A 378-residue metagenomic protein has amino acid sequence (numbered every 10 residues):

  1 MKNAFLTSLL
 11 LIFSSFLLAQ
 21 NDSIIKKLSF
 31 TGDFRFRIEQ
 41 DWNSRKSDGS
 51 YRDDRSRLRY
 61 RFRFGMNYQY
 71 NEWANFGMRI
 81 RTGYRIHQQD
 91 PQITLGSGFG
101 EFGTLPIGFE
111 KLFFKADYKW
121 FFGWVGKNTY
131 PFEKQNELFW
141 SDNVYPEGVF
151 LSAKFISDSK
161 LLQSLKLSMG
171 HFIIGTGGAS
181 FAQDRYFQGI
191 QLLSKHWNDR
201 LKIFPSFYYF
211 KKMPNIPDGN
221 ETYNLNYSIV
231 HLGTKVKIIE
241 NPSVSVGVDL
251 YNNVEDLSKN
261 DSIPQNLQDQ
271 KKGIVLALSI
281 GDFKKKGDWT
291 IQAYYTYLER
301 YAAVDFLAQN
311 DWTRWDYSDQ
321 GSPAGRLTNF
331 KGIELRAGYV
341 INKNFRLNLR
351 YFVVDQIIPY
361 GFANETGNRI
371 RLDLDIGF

Functional and structural regions predicted by a protein language model:
M1-D22: Bacterial Sec-dependent N-terminal signal peptides
L17-D33, Y51, K285-Q292, Y301-A302 (+1 more regions): Outer-membrane beta-barrel biogenesis signature
L18-W124, V149-L161, L165, K195-D199 (+1 more regions): Beta-barrel outer-membrane channel/assembly domains of diderm bacteria
F36, T82-R85, T129-F132, I174-T176: Solvent-exposed loop/turn segments at secondary-structure junctions within structured extracellular/periplasmic domains
S47-S50, I93-G96, W140-N143, N220-E221 (+4 more regions): Short, charged/polar low-complexity linear motifs in solvent-exposed/disordered segments
S50-D54, G96-F99, D142-P146, F187-G189 (+2 more regions): Short, low-complexity, polar/charged sequence segments that are solvent-exposed and flexible
L95-F99, S206, I216-E221, G233 (+2 more regions): Outer membrane beta-barrel transmembrane domains
D117-F122, P131-I291, Y295-Y297, D355-I358 (+1 more regions): Signature for the C-terminal beta-barrel architecture of outer-membrane proteins
